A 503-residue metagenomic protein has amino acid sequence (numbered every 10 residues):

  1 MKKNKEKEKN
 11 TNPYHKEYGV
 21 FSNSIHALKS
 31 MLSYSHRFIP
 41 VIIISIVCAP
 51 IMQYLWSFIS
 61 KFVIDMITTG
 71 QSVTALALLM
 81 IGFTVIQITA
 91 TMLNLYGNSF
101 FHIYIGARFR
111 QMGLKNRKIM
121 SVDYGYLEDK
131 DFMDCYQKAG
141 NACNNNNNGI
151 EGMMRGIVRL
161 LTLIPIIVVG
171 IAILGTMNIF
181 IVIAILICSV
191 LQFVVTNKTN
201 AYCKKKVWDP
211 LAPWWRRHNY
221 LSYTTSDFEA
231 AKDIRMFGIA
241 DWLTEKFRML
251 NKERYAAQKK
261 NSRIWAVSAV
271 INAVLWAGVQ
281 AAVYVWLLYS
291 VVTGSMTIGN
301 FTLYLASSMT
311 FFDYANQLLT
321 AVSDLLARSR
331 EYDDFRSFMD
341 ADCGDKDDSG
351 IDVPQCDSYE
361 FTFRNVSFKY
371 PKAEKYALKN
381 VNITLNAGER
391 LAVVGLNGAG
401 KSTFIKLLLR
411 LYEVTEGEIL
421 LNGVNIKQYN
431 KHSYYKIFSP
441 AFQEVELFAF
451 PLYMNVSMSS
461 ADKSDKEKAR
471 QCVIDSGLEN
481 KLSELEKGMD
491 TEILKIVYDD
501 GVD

Functional and structural regions predicted by a protein language model:
M1-M52, V73-L79, Y104, F132-V168 (+5 more regions): Membrane-integrated ABC transporters
E8-H15, K115-N145, D209-K246, S337-S349 (+3 more regions): Short intracellular "coupling" helices and adjacent cytoplasmic loop segments at the cytosolic face of multi-pass
P40-Y96, I171-C203, A281-V285, Y289-G299: Transmembrane helix-loop-helix hairpins at lipid-water interfaces of multipass membrane proteins, especially the type-1
W56-S60, Q87-E128, F132, T199-K204 (+2 more regions): Juxtamembrane helix-loop junctions of ABC transporter transmembrane domains
G140-M153, K206, P213, Y223-S226 (+6 more regions): An intracellular "coupling" helix at the cytosolic face of ABC transporter transmembrane type-1 domains
I239, V283, T302-D340: Cytosolic ends of transmembrane helices, especially the final helix of ABC transmembrane type-1 domains
P354-D503: ABC-type nucleotide-binding domain
